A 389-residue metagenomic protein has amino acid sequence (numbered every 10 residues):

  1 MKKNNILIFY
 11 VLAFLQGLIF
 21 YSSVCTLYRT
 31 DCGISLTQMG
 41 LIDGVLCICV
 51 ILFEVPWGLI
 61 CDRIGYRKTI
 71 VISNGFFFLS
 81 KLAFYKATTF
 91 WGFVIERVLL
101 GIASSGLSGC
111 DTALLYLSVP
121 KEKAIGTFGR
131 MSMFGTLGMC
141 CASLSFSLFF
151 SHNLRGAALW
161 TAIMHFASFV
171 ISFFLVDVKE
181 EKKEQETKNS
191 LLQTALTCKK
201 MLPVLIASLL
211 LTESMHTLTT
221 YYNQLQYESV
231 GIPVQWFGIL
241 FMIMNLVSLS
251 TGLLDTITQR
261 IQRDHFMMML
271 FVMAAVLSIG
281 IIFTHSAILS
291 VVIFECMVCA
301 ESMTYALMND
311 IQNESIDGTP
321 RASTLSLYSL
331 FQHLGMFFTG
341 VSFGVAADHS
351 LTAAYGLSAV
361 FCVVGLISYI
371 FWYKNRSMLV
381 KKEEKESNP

Functional and structural regions predicted by a protein language model:
M1-K3, V176-I206: Juxtamembrane intracellular "pre-TM" segments in multi-pass secondary transporters
M1-L52, K200-M242: Helix-loop boundary and gating motifs at the non-cytosolic
E54-G65, F150, S250-R263, A347: Helix-to-loop junctions at the C-terminal end of transmembrane segments in multipass secondary transporters
G75-T88, V272-H285: C-terminal ends and interior cores of transmembrane alpha-helices in multi-pass membrane transporters/permeases
W91-L99, I288-C296: Paired small-residue
V98-T136: Cytoplasmic helix-loop-helix junction between adjacent transmembrane helices in 12-TM secondary transporters
C140-L159, E228-V230, T256, F337-Y355: Transmembrane alpha-helix termini and helix-breaking/packing motifs in multi-pass membrane transporters
T161-M164, F169-Q185, F371-E383: Helix-loop junctions on the cytosolic side of multi-pass membrane transporters, especially the intracellular loop
